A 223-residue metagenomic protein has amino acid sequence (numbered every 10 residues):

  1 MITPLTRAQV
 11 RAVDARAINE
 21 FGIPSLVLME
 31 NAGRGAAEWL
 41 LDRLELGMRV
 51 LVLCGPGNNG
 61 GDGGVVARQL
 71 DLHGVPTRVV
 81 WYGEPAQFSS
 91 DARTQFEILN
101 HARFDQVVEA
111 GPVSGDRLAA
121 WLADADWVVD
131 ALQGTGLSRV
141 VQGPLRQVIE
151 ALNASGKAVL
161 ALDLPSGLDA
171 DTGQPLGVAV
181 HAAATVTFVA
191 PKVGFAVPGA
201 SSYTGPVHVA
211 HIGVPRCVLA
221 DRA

Functional and structural regions predicted by a protein language model:
M1-L5, A12, A125-A223: YjeF_N-associated NAD(P)HX repair module
M1-M48, R216-A223: Positively charged, low-complexity intrinsically disordered leader regions
L5-A8, I23-G35, N58-G61, S90 (+5 more regions): Conserved active-site and cofactor/substrate-binding residues in soluble primary-metabolism enzymes
A37-L132, V140-L162: Nucleotide and nucleotide-moiety/phosphate-recognizing core
